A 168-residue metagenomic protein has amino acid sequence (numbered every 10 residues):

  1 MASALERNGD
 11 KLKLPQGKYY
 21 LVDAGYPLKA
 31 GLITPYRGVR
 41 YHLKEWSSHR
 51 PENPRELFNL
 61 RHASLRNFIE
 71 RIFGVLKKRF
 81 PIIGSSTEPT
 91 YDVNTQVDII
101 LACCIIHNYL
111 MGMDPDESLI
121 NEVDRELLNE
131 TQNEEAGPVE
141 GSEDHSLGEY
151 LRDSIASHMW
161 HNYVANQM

Functional and structural regions predicted by a protein language model:
M1-M168: Short, well-ordered secondary-structure "scaffold" segments embedded in the functional core of diverse domains
